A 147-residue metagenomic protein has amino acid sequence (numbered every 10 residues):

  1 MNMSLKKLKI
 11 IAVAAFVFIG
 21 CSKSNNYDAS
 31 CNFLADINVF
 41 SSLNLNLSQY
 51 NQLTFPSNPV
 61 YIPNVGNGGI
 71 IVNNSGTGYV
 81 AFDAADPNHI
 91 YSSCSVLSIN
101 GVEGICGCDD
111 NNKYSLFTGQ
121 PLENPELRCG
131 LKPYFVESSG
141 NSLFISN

Functional and structural regions predicted by a protein language model:
M1-C21: Sec-dependent bacterial lipoprotein signal peptides
I19, A29, S92, G104-C106 (+1 more regions): Secreted/extracellular small peptides and ectodomain modules produced from precursors
S24-G101, N112-L116, K132-N147: N-terminal pre-ligand scaffold of iron-sulfur
D86, C106-G107: Short cysteine-rich clusters marking metal-coordination/redox-active sites
T118-Y134: Low-complexity, intrinsically disordered Gly/Pro/Thr-rich segments
